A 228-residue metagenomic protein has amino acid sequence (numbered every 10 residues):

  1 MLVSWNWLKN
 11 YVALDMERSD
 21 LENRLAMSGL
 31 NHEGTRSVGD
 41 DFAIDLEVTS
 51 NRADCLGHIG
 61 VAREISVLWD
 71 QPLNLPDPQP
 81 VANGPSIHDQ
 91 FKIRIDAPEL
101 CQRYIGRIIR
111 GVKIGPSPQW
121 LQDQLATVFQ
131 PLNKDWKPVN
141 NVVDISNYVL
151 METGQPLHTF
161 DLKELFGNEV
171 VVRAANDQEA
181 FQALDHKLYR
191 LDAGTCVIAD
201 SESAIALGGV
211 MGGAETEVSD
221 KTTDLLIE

Functional and structural regions predicted by a protein language model:
M1-E228: RNA/tRNA-interacting regions in translation and RNA-turnover enzymes
